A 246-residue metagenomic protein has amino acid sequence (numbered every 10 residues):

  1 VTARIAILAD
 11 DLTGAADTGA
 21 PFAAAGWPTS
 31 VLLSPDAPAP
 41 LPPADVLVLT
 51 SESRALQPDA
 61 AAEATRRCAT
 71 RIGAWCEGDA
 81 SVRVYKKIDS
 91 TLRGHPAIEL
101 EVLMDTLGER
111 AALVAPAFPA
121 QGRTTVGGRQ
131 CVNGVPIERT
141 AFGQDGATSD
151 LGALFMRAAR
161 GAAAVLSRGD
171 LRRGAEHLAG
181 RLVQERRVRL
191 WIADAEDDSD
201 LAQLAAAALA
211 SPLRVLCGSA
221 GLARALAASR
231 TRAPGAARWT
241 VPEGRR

Functional and structural regions predicted by a protein language model:
T2-P42, A115-F118: N-terminal basic/disordered segments at the start of proteins
T2-R4, S30-L32, P43-D45, P58-A60 (+2 more regions): Cap/lid and interdomain-hinge subdomains that line or gate substrate/regulatory clefts in soluble alpha/beta enzymes
G14-T18, H95-P96, L201, A225: Short glycine/serine/threonine-rich phosphate/pyrophosphate-binding segments that cradle anionic phosphate groups
P21-A25, E101-V102, Q130-C131, A205-P212 (+1 more regions): Short, solvent-exposed amphipathic alpha-helical segments in soluble enzyme and RNA/protein-processing domains
A37-A39, P119-R123, L222-A225: Short gly/pro/ser/thr-enriched loop/turn and capping motifs at secondary-structure boundaries
P40-S53: A structural-propensity feature for long, helix-poor, extended segments
L209-R246: Acidic, glycine-rich loop-and-beta core segments that form the ion-binding/anion-interacting portion of active sites
